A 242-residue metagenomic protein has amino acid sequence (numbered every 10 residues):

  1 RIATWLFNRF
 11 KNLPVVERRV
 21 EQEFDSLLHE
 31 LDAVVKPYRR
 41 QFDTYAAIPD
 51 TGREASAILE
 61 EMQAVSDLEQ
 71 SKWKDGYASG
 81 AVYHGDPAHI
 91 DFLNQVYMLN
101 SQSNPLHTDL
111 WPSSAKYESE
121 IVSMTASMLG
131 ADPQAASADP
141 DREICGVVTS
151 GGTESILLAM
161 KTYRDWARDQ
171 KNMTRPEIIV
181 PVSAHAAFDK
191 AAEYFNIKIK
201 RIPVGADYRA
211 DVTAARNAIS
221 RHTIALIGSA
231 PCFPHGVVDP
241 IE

Functional and structural regions predicted by a protein language model:
R1-D141: N-terminal entrance/gating region of PLP-dependent enzymes' catalytic architecture
D25, D32, R142, G151-E242: Conserved PLP-enzyme active-site core in the AAT-like
